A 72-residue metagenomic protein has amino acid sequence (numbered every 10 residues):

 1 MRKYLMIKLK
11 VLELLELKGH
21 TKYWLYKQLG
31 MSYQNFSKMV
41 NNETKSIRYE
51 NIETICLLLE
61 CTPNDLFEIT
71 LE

Functional and structural regions predicted by a protein language model:
M1-T21: A short, Lys/Arg-rich alpha-helix, primarily the initiator
L9, K38-N42: Short, contiguous strand/loop micro-motifs
L15, Y26, C56: The alpha-helix within a helix-turn-helix
E16, G30, N41, L71: Residue-level detection of the helix-turn-helix DNA-binding "recognition helix"
H20-K38: Short alpha-helical DNA-recognition segment
N35-K38, N51, D65: Residue-level recognition of specific faces of alpha-helices
T44-T54: Short, basic-rich loop-to-helix N-cap that marks the start of a DNA-contacting helix
E60-E72: Short C-terminal boundary/hinge segments that cap the last helix of small helical domains
